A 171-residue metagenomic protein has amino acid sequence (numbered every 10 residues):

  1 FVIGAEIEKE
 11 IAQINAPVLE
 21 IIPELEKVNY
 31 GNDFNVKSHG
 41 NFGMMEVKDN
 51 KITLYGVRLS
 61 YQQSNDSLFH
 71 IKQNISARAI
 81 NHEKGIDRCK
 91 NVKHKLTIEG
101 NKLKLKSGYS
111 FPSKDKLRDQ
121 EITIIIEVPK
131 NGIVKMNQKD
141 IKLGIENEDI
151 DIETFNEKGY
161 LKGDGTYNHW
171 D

Functional and structural regions predicted by a protein language model:
F1-G4: Internal/C-terminal transmembrane anchor helices
K9-D171: Extracytosolic and intramembrane catalytic regions of membrane-associated proteins in envelope/secretory systems
